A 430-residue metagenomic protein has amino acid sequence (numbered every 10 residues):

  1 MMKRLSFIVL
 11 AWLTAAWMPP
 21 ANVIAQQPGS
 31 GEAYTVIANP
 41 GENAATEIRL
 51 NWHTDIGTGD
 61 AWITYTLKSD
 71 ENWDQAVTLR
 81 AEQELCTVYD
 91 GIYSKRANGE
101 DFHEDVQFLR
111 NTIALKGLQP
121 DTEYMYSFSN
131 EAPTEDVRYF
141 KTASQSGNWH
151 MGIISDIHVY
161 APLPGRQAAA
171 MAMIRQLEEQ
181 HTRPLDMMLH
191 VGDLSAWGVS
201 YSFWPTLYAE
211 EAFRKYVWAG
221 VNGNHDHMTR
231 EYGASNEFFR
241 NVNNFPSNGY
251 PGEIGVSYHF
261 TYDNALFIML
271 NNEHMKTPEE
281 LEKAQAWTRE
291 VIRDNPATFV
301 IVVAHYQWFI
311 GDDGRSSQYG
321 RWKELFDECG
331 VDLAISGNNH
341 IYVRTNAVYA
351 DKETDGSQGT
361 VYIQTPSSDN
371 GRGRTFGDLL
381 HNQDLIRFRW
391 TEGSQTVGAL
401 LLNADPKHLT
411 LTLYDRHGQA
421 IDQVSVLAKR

Functional and structural regions predicted by a protein language model:
S6-W17: Bacterial N-terminal signal peptides
A21-Y160, T182, L401-R430: Acidic, histidine-bearing metal-coordination/catalytic regions of metal-dependent phosphoesterases
S69-V106, G152-M171, N241-G249, K276-E280 (+2 more regions): Acidic/histidine-rich helix-loop elements that form or flank divalent-metal/phosphate-binding sites at the catalytic
D105, L109-A114, E123-Y139, S202-D294 (+5 more regions): Extended active-site neighborhood of metal-dependent phosphoesterases/phosphodiesterases
G147-H150, T182-M188, R214-A219, Y262-F267 (+4 more regions): Loop/turn elements at helix/coil->beta-strand transitions in domains of secreted/extracellular proteins
I153-S155, M187-D193, W197, W218-N224 (+4 more regions): Active-site neighborhood of phospho(di)ester-bond hydrolases with catalytic His/Asp-centered motifs
Q167-R230, E328: Core catalytic region of metal-dependent phosphoesterases/phosphodiesterases, especially metallo-beta-lactamase-like
H274-T277, N295-S336, T354, N382: Active-site-proximal segments of metal-dependent phosphoesterases and phosphodiesterases across multiple
